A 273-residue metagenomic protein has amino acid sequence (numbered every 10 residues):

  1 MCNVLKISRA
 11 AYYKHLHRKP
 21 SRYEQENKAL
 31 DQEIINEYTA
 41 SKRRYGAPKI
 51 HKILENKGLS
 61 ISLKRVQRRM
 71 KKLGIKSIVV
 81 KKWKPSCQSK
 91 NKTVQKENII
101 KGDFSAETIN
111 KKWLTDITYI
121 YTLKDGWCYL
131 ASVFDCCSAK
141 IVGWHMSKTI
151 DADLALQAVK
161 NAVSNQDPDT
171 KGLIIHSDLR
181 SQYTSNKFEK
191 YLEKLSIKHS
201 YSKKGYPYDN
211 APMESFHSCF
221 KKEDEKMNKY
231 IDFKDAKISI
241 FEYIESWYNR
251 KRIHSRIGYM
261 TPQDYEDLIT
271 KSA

Functional and structural regions predicted by a protein language model:
M1-C2, Y12, I34, I50 (+15 more regions): Mobile genetic element proteins and their domesticated derivatives, centered on retroelements and DNA transposons
C2, R9-T108, Y206, T261-T270: Basic, flexible linker segments flanking DNA-binding modules in nucleic acid-interacting mobile-element proteins
V4-A11, A29, L154, A158 (+4 more regions): Generic alpha-helical secondary structure signal
P20, E193-I197, C219-A273: C-terminal domain-tail junction helix/linker
S89, S177-L179, S185-F188, Y201-K221 (+2 more regions): RNase H-like two-metal-ion nuclease catalytic core shared by retroviral integrases and related mobile-element nucleases
A106-V142, K148: An active-site-proximal beta-strand-loop segment
S138-W144, H199-S202, K226-M227: Short small-residue beta-strand/loop micro-motif enriched in glycine and branched aliphatics
H145-P168: Active-site beta-loop-alpha junctions of metal-dependent nucleic acid enzymes, especially the RNase H-like/DDE
